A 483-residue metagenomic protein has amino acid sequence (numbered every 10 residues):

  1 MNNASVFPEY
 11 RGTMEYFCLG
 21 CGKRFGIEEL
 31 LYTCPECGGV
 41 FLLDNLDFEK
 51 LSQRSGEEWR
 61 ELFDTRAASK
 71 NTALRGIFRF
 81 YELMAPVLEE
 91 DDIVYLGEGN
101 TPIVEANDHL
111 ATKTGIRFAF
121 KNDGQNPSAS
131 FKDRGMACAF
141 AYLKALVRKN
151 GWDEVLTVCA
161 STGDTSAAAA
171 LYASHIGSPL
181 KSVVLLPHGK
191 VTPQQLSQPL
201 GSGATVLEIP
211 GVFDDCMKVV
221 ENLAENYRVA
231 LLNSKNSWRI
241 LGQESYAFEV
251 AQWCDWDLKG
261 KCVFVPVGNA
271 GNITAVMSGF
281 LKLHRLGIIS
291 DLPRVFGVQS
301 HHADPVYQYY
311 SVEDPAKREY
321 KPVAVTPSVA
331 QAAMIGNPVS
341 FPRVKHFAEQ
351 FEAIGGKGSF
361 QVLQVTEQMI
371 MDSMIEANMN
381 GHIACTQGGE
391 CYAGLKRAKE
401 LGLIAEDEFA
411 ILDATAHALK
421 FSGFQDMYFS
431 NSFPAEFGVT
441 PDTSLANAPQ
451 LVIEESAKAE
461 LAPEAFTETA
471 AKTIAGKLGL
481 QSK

Functional and structural regions predicted by a protein language model:
A4-Y95: N-terminal juxtadomain amphipathic helix that follows a signal peptide/anchor or precedes a small N-terminal auxiliary
A73-K149: Positively charged, low-complexity intrinsically disordered leader regions
N100, Q195-S197, L207, G211-L231 (+3 more regions): Active-site/ligand-binding loops adjacent to catalytic centers
D133-A139, V158-I176, T192-Q194, N269-V276 (+2 more regions): Short glycine/serine/threonine-rich phosphate/pyrophosphate-binding segments that cradle anionic phosphate groups
A141-K149, A167-P179, L281, A393-L403: Alpha-helix C-terminal capping segments
K149-Y172, P179-P187, K259-N272, V295 (+1 more regions): A short, small-residue-rich loop immediately preceding and capping a beta-strand
N222-G287, M371-I375: Active-site/ligand-binding-proximal alpha/beta "capping" segment
V265, E367-F424: Claisen-condensing/thiolase-fold acyl-transfer catalytic domains that form or cleave C-C bonds in fatty acid
